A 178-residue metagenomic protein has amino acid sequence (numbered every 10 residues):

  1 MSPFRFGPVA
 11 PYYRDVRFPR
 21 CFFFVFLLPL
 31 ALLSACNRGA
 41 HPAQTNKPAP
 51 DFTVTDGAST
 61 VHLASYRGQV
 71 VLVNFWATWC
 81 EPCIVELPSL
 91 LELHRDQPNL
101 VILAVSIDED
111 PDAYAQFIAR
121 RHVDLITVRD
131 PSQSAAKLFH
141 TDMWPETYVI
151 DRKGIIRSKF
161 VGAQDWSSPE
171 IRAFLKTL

Functional and structural regions predicted by a protein language model:
M1-G57, S158, W166-L178: N-terminal targeting signals for export/organelle localization
D51-V71: A short beta-strand-turn-helix
R67-Q69, N99, V123, T141: Active-site acidic short loop of glycosyltransferases
Q69-V71, F75-W79, M143: Short pre-active-site segment immediately N-terminal to redox-active cysteine/selenocysteine motifs in thiol-based
L72-N74, A104, V149: Hydrophobic beta-strand core positions in alpha/beta domains
T78-V85, E146: C-type cytochrome heme c attachment motif
V85-R121, P131-K137: Structural microenvironment flanking redox-active thiols in thiol-disulfide oxidoreductases
Q116-V123, P131-K176: Thiol/disulfide oxidoreductase modules built on the thioredoxin-like
